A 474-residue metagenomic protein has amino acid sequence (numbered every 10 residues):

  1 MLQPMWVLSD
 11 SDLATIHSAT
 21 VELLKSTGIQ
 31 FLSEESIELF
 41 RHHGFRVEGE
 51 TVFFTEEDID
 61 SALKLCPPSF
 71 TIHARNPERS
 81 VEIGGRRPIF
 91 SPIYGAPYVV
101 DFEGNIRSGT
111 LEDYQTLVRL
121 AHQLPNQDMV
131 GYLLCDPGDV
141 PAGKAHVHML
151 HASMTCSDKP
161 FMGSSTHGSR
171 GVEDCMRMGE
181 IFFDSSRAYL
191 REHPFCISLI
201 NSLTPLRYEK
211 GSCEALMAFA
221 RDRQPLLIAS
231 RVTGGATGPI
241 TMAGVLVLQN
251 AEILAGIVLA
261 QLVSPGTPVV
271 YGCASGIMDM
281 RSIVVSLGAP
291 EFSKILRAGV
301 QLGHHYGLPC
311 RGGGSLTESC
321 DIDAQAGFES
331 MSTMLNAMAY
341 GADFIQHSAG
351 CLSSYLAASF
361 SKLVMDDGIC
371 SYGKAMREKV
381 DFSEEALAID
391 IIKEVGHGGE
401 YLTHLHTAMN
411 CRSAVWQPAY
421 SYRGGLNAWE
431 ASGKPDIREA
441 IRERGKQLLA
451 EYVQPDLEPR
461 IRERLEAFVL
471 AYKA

Functional and structural regions predicted by a protein language model:
L2-M5, S282-L287, S315-C320, G350-K362: Short beta-alpha connecting loops at secondary-structure transitions that line or flank enzyme active sites
P4-A19, T27, L32-R41, S361-A474: Catalytic-core signal marking the mid-to-C-terminal active-site face
S11-I16, G28-H43, E48-E50, P88-S91 (+2 more regions): N-terminal glycine-rich anion-binding loops that anchor highly charged ligand groups
I16-A19, L23-Q30, H43, A62-S69 (+14 more regions): Change "in soluble alpha/beta enzymes" to "in soluble alpha/beta proteins
Q30-I37, E48-E50, D128, Y189-E192 (+6 more regions): Flexible, glycine/charged-enriched surface loops at secondary-structure junctions
E38-N105: Glycine-rich, N-terminal phosphate-binding loop and its surrounding beta-alpha-beta segment
G109-A339, D343: Helix-rich catalytic cores of soluble enzyme domains
L335-A357: Glycine-rich phosphate-binding active-site loops on the catalytic face of alpha/beta enzymes
